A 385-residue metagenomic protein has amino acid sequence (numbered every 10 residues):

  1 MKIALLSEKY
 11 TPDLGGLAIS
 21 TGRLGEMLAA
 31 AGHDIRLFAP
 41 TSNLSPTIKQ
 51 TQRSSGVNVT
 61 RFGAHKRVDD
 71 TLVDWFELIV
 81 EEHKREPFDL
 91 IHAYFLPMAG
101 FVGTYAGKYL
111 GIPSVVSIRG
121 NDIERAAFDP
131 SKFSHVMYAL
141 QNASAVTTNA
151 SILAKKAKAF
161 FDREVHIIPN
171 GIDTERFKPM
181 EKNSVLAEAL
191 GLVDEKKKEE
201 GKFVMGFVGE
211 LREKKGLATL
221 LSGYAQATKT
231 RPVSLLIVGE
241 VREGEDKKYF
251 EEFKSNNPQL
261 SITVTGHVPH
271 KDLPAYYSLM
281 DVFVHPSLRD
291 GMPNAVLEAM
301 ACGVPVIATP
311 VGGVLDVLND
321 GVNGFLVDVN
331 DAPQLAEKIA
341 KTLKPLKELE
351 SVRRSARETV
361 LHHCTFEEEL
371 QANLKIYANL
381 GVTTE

Functional and structural regions predicted by a protein language model:
L140, H267-V268, A275-M280: Short alpha-helical donor nucleotide-sugar binding micro-motif in glycosyltransferases
I152, G171: Carbohydrate-associated surface elements
V193-K215, L221-Y224, L236-V238: Conserved donor-binding/catalytic core segment of Leloir-type glycosyltransferases
R231, L236-S261, D272: Short, structured helix-loop element that forms part of the nucleotide-activated donor/catalytic region
L288: Aromatic "clamp/platform" in nucleotide-sugar-dependent glycosyltransferases that forms part of the donor/acceptor
P305-A308: Short hydrophobic beta-strand element within catalytic cores of glycosyltransferases and related nucleotide-activated
N319-G321, F325-A332, K341-K347: Conserved acidic donor-binding segment of nucleotide-sugar-dependent glycosyltransferases
Q334, K341, E348-H363, E369-K375: A short, well-ordered alpha-helix in the C-terminal region of glycosyltransferases
